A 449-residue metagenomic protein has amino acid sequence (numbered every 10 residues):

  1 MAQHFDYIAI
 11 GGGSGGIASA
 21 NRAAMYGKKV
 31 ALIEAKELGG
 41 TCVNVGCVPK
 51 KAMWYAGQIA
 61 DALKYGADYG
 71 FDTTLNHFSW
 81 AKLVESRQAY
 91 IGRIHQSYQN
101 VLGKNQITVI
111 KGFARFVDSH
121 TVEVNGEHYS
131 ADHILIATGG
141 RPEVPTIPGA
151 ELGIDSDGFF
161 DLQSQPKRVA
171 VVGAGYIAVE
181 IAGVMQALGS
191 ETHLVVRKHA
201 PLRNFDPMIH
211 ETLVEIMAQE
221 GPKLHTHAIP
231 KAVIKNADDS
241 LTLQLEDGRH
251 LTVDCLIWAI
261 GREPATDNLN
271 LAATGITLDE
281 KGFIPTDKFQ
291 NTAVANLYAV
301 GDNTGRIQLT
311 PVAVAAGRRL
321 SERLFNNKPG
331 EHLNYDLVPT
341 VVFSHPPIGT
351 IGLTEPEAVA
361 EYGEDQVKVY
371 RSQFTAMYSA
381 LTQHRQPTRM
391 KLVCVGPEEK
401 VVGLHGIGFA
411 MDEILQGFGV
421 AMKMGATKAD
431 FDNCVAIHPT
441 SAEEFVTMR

Functional and structural regions predicted by a protein language model:
A2-F5, N21-Q165, K198-L202, P207-E211 (+5 more regions): Glycine-rich flavin
A2-G13, Q165-V172: Beta1/beta-strand and adjacent pyrophosphate-binding region of the FAD-binding site in flavoprotein oxidoreductases
I8-G15, R22-K36, V48, A52-I59 (+3 more regions): Flexible, glycine-rich terminal cap/loop adjacent to redox cofactors in electron-transfer oxidoreductases
I8-I10, A114, Y129-G139, V171-V172 (+3 more regions): Short hydrophobic core segments
T108-K111, R115-E123, L188-K288, A360 (+1 more regions): A Rossmann-like FAD-binding core segment of flavoenzymes
A150-K167, H250-N327: FAD-site-proximal beta/loop scaffold in flavoenzymes
Q163-F205, L309: Rossmann-like NAD(P)H-binding beta-loop-alpha module
